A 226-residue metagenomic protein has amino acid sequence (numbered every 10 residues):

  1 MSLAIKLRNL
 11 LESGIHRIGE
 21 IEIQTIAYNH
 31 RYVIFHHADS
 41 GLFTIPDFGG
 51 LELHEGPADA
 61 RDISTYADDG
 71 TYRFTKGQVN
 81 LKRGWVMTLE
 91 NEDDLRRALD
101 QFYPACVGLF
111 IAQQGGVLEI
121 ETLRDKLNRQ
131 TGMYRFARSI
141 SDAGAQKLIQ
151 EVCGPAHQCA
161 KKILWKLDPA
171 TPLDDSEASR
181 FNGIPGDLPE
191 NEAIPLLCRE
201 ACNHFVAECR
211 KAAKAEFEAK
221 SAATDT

Functional and structural regions predicted by a protein language model:
M1-T226: Acidic, polar-rich N-terminal leader regions of halophilic archaeal proteins
